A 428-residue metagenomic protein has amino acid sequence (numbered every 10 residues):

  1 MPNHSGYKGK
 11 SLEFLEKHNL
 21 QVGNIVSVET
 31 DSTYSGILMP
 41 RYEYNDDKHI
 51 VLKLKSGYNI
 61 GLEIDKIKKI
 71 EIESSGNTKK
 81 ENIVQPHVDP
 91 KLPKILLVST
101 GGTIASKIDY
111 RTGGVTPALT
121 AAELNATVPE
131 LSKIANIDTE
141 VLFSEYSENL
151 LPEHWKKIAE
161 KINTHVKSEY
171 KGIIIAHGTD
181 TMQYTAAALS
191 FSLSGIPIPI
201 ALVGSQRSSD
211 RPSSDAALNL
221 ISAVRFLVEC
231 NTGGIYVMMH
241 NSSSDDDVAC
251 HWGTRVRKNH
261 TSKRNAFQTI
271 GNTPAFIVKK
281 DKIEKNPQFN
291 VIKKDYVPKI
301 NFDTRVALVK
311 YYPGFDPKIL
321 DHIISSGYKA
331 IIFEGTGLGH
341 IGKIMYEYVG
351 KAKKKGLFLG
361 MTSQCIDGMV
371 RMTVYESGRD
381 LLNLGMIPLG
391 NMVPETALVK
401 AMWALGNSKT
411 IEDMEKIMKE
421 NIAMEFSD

Functional and structural regions predicted by a protein language model:
P2-K91: Conserved RNA-binding domains used in RNP assembly and mRNA/RNA metabolism
E13-F14, N59, E71-H165: ATP/NTP phosphate-donor binding region
P93, I196-P199, K354-F358: A short helix->loop->beta-strand "cap" motif at the edges of active sites that frequently abuts
V98-S99, D109, T120-A121, A126-L131 (+2 more regions): Accessory alpha-helical/coil subdomains and C-terminal extensions that flank or cap enzyme catalytic cores
T139, R371-K409: Interaction/scaffold regions that mediate signaling and macromolecular assembly across diverse proteins
T164, I344-L359: Catalytic-core regions built around general acid/base machinery
I175-I200, I341-G350: Short Gly/Thr/Asp-enriched flexible loops that form oxyanion-binding sites at enzyme active sites
Q206-K279: Internal gly/pro-rich beta-alpha loop/helix module that stabilizes soluble enzyme cofactors or their anionic handles
